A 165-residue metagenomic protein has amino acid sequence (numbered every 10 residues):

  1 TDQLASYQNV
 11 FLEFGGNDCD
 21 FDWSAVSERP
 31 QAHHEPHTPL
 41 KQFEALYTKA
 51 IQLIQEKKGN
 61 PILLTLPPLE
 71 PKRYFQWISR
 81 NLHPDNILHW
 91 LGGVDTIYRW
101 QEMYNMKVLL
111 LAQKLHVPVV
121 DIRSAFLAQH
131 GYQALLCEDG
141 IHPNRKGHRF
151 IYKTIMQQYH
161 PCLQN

Functional and structural regions predicted by a protein language model:
T1-Q164: Alpha-helical cap/lid subdomain in secreted, periplasmic, or secretory-pathway luminal O-acyl-processing enzymes
